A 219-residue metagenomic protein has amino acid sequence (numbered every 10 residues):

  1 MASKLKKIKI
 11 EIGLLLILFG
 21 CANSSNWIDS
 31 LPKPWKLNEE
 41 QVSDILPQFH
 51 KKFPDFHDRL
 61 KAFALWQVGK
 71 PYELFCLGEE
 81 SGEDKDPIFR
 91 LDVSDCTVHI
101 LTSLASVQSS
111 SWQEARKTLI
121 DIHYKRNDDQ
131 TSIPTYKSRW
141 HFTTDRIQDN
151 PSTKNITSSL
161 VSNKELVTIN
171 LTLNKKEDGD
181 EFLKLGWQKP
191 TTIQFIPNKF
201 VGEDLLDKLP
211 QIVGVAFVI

Functional and structural regions predicted by a protein language model:
M1, L31-K33, L209: Intrinsic-disorder/low-complexity coil detector
A2-I10: Bacterial N-terminal signal peptides that target proteins for export
F19-G20: C-terminal motif of bacterial Sec signal peptides marking the signal peptidase cleavage site
N23-S25: Bacterial lipoprotein signal-peptidase II cleavage site
W27-V98: Cationic-aromatic interfacial patches
K70-I219: Acidic/His-rich structured neighborhood in mature extracellular/periplasmic domains
